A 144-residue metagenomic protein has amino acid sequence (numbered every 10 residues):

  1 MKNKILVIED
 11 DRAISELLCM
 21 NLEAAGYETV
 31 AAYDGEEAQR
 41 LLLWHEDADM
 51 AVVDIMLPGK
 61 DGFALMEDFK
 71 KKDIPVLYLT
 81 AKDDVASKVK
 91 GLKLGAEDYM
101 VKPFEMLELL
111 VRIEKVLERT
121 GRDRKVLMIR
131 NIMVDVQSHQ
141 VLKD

Functional and structural regions predicted by a protein language model:
M1-T120: N-terminal/domain-start alpha-helical segments
K4, E114-D144: Short, Lys/Arg-enriched segments at the junction into DNA-binding effector domains of transcriptional regulators
